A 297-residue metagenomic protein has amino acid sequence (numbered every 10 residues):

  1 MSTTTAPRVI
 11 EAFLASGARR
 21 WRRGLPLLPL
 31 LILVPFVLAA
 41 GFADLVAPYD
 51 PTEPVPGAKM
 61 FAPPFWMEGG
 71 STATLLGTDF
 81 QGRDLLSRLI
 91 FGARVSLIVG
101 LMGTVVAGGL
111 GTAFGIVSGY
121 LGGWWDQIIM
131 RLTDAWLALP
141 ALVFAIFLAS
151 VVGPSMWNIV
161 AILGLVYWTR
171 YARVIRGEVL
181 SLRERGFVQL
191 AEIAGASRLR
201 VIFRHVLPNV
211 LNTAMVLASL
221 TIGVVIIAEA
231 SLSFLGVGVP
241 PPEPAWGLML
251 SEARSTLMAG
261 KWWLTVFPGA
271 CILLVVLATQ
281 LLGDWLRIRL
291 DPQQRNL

Functional and structural regions predicted by a protein language model:
M1-V34, L281-L297: Transmembrane alpha-helical segments of polytopic membrane transport and secretion proteins
T5-P7, G17-R20, L33, M60-F65 (+4 more regions): Intrinsically disordered, low-complexity segments enriched in polar/charged residues with Gly/Pro, especially when
V9, L28-L31, D50-A58, F65-W66 (+2 more regions): Intrinsically disordered, low-complexity segments enriched in proline/serine/threonine
G17-R20, L38-Y49, V117, A172 (+2 more regions): Structural signature of transmembrane alpha-helix termini at the membrane-water interface
R19, M60, T74-L75, D84 (+1 more regions): Conserved beta-strand positions that form and line the central face of beta-propeller blades
G24, T78-L297: Alpha-helical transmembrane segments of integral membrane proteins, especially multi-pass inner/plasma-membrane
L27-D44, T112: Short, strongly hydrophobic transmembrane alpha-helices
A39-T78, L235-P244: Hydrophobic alpha-helical transmembrane segments of membrane transport/permease proteins and related membrane-embedded
